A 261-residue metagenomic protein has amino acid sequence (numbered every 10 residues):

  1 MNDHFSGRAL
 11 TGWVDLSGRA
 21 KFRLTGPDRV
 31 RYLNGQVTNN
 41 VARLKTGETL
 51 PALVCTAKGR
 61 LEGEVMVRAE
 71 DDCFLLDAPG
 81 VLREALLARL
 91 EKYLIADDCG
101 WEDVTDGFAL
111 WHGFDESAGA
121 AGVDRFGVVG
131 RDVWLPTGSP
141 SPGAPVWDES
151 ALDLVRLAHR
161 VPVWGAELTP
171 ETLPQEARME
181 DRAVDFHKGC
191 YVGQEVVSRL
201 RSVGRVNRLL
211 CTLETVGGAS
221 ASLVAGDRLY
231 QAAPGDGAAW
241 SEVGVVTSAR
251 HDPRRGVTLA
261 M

Functional and structural regions predicted by a protein language model:
M1-E62: Acidic, proline/glycine-enriched N-terminal capping motif
G12-V14, G18-K21, G63-W164: Acidic, low-complexity central loop/insert segments
G26, D115, G193: Short, conserved phosphate/pyrophosphate- and ester-handling motifs at nucleotide-, phospho-/glycolipid
N34-A42, E84, A88-A96, S202: Short, intrinsically disordered, mixed-charge
G47-E48, G119, R160, G165 (+2 more regions): Glycine-centered loop/turn motifs
V65, T172, A177-V184, Q194 (+1 more regions): Glycine-rich, small/acidic residue-mixed loop/short-helix segments
W134-E214: Anionic-ligand-binding alpha/beta catalytic cores of soluble enzymes and soluble regulatory domains that recognize
